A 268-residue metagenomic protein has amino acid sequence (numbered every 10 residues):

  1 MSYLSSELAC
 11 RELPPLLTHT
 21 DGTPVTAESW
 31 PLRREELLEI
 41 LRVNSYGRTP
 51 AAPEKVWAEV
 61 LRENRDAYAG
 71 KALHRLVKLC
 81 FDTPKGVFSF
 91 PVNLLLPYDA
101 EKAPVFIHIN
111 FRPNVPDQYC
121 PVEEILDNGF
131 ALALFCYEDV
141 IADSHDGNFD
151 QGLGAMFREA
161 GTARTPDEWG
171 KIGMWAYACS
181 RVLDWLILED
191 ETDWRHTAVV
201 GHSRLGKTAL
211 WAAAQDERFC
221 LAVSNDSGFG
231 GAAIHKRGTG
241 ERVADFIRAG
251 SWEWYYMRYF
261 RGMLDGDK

Functional and structural regions predicted by a protein language model:
M1-S89: N-terminal targeting or regulatory segments adjacent to alpha/beta-hydrolase or S9 domains
C80-P84, P91-K102, N110-F111: Short beta-strand-to-loop junctions in surface cap/lid or active-site-entrance loops
E101, V105-L188, H235-R237: Cap/lid segment of the alpha/beta-hydrolase catalytic domain
F135, V200-H202, A222-S227: Generic beta-strand/beta-sheet core signal
T192-S203: Alpha/beta-hydrolase fold nucleophile elbow
G201-A213: Glycine-rich nucleophile elbow surrounding the catalytic serine of serine-hydrolase chemistry
A214-C220: Conserved hydrolase catalytic core segment
L221-K268: Mobile cap/lid helix-loop segments that gate and shape the active-site cleft of serine hydrolases
